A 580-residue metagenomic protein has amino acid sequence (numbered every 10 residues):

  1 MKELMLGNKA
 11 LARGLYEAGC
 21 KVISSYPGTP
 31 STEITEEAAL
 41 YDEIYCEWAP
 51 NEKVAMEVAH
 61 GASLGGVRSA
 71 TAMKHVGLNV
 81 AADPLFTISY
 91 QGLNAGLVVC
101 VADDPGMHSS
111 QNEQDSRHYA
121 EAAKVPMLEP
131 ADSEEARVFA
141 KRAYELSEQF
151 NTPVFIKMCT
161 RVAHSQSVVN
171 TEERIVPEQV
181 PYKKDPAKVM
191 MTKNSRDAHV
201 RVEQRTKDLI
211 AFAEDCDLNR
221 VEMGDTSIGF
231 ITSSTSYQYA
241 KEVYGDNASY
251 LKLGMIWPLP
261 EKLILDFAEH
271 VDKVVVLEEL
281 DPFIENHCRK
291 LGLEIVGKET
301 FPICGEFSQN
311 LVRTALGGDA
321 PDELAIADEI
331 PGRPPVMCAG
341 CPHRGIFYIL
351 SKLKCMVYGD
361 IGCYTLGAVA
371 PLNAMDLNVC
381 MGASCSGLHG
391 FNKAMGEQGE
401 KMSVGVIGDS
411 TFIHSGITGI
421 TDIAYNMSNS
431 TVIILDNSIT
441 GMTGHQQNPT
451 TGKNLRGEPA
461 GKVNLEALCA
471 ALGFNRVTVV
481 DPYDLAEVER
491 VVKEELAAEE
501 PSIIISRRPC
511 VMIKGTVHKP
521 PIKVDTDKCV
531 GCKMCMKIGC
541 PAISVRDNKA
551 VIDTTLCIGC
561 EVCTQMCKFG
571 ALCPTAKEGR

Functional and structural regions predicted by a protein language model:
M1-N8, A12, E17-A18, P130-M337 (+8 more regions): Flexible, low-complexity linker and terminal segments
M1-S133, R161, M223-G224, N247 (+1 more regions): Thiamine diphosphate
I34-E37, H60, A81-L85, M107-Q114 (+16 more regions): Short acidic, glycine/serine/threonine-rich loops at helix termini
E37-E43, K241-L251, A467-G473: Short helix-loop-beta junction
I44-A49, Q91-A102, K184-D185, Y425-S438 (+1 more regions): A glycine-rich helix N-cap at a beta->alpha junction
D104-P153, C159, V189, K193-R196 (+3 more regions): Conserved thiamine diphosphate
S109, A368-I505, T516-V517: Thiamine diphosphate
